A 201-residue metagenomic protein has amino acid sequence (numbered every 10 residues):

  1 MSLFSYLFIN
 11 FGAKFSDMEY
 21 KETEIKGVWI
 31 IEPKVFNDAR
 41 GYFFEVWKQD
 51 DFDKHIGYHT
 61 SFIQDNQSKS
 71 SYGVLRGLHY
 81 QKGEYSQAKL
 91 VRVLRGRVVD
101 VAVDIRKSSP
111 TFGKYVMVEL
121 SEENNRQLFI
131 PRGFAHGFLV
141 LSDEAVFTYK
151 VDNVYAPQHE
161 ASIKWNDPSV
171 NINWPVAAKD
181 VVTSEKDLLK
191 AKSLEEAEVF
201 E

Functional and structural regions predicted by a protein language model:
L3-D17: Short, Lys/Arg-enriched N-terminal segments with co-localized hydrophobic residues within the first ~10-30 amino acids
F15-E123, S142-E144, V151-E201: Non-catalytic, conserved peripheral segments adjacent to functional cores
L128, H136-L141, Y149: Short beta-strand His + acidic residue motifs that chelate non-heme Fe in jelly-roll/DSBH and cupin folds
